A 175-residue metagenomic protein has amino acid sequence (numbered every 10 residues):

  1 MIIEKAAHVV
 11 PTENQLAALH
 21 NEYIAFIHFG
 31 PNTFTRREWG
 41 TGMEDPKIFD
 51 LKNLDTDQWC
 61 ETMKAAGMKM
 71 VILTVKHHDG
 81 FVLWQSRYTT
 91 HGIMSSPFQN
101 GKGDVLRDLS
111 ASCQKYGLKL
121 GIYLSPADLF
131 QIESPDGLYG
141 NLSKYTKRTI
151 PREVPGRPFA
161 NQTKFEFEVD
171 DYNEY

Functional and structural regions predicted by a protein language model:
M1-Y175: Mature catalytic domains of secreted/periplasmic carbohydrate-active enzymes
